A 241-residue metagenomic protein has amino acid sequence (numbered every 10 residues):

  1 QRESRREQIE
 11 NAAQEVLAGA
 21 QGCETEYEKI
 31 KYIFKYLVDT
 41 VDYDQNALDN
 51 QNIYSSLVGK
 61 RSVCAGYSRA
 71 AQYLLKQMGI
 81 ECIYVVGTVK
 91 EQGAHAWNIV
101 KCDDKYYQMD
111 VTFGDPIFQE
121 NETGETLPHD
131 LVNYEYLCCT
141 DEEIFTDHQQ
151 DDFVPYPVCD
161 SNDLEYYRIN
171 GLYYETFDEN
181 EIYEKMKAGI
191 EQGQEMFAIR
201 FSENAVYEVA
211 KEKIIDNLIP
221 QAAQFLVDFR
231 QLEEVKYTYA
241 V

Functional and structural regions predicted by a protein language model:
Q1-E15, A188-E195, Y207-V241: Linear, non-domain "peripheral" regions
R2-S56: Secondary-structure boundary elements
S4, V58-S62, V86: Alpha-helix capping and helix-loop boundary segments enriched in small/acidic/polar residues
L48-S62, G66-Y73: Conserved active-site-adjacent core of cysteine acyl-enzyme catalytic domains
G66-E142: Hydrophobic/aromatic-rich core segments of domains that either
D130-R168: Catalytic cores of secreted or luminal carbohydrate-active enzymes
S161, Y166-I169, Y174-D178, I214: Extended, low-complexity intrinsically disordered regions
N162-I169, Y183-E208: Short glycine-rich, basic-tinged beta-strand/loop micro-motifs
